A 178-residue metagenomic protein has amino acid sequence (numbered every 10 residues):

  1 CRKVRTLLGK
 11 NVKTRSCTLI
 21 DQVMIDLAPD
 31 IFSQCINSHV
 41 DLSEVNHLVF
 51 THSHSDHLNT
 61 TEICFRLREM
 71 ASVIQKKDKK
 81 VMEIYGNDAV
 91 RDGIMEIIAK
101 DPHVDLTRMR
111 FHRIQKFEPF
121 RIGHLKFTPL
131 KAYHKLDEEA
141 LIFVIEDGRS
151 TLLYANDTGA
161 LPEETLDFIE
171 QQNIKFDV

Functional and structural regions predicted by a protein language model:
C1-V40, H112-D167: Core dinuclear metal-dependent hydrolase active-site scaffold
Q22, A28-E83, I174-D177: Active-site metal-binding motif and surrounding structural segment of the metallo-beta-lactamase
S38-D41, E62-R66, I98-K100, I142-F143 (+1 more regions): Short, glycine/charged-enriched secondary-structure capping and boundary segments
H54, A89-V90, Y133, G159: Catalytic metal-binding/acid-base residues of hydrolase active sites
H57-L58, D92-M95, L136-D137: Short, well-ordered, mixed-charge alpha-helical segments that flank or form enzyme active sites
D78-V81, D88-F111: Active-site neighborhood of divalent metal-dependent phosphoester bond hydrolases
E164-V178: A short alpha/beta connector and helix-capping loop motif
